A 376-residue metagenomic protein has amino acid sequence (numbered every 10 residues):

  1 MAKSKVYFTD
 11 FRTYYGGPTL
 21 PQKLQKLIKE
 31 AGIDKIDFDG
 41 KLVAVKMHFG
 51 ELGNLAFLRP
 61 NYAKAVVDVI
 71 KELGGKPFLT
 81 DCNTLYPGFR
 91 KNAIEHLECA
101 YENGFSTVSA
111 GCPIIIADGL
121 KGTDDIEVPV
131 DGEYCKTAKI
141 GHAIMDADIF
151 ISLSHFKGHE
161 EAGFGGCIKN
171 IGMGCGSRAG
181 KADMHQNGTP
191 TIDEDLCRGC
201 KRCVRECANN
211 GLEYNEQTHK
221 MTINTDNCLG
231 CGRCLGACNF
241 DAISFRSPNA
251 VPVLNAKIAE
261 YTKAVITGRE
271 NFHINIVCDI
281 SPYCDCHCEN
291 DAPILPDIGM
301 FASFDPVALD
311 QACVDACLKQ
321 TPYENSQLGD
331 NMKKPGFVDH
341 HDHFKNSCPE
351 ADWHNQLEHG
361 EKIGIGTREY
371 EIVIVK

Functional and structural regions predicted by a protein language model:
A2-L42, M47, L52-N54, L58-Y62 (+2 more regions): Extended, low-polarity segments enriched in aliphatic/aromatic residues
V67-D68: Terminal amphipathic helices with adjacent charged low-complexity linkers/tails
